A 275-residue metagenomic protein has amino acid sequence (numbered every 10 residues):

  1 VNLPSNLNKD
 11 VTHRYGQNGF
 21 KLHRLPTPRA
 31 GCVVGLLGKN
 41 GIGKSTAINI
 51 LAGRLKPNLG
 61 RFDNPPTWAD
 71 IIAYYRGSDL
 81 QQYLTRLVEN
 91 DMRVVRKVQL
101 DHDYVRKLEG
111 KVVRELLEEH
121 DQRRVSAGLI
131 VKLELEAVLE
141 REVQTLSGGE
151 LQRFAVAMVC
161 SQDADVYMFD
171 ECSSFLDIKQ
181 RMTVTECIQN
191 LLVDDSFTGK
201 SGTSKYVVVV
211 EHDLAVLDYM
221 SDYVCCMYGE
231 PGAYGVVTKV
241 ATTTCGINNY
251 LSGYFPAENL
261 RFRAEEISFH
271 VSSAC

Functional and structural regions predicted by a protein language model:
K9-N18, F62-L151, M158, Q162 (+1 more regions): ABC-family P-loop ATPase nucleotide-binding domains
L37-I42: The feature captures the beta-strand-to-loop junction immediately N-terminal to the Walker
S45-K56: Short, conserved post-Walker A segment of ABC-type ATPase nucleotide-binding domains
E142, F169-S173, K179: Walker B catalytic motif
V156, V184: Hydrophobic anchor residue at the start of the ABC signature
V210-H212: H-loop/switch region of ABC-family ATPase nucleotide-binding domains
Y219-C226: Conserved catalytic segment of ABC-fold P-loop ATPases
C226-I267: Conserved beta-strand-loop-alpha-helix hinge in the C-terminal portion of ABC ATPase nucleotide-binding domains
